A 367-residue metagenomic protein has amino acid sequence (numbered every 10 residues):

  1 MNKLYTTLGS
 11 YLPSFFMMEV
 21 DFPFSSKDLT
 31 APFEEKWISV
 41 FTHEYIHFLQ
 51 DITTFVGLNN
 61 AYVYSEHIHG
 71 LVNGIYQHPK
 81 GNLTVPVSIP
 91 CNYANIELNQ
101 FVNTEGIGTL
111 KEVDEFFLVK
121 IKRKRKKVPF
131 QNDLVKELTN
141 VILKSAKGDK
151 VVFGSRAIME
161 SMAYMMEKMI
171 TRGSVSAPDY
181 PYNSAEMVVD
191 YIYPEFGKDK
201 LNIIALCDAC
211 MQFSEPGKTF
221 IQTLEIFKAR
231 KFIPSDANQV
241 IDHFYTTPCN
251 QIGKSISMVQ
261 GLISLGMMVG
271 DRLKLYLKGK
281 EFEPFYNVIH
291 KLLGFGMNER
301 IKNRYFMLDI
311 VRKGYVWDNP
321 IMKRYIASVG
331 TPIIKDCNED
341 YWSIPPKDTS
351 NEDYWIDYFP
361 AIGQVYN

Functional and structural regions predicted by a protein language model:
M1-A61, S65-E66, S176-N367: Non-catalytic terminal regions of proteins
A31-E35, D51-Y93, V141-S145: Post-HEXXH active-site segment of zinc metalloproteases
V72-F130: Low-complexity, serine/threonine/proline-enriched polar segments
I121, R125-P129, V151, S155 (+1 more regions): Active-site cradle of extracellular carbohydrate-active enzymes
P129-L143: Active-site-adjacent bridging/hinge elements
K147, V152-I158, S176-P178: Sequence-structural signature of the catalytic-core scaffold of metal-dependent phosphohydrolases that act on
V152, E160, G197-D199: Core nucleotidyl-transferase/polymerase catalytic module
A157-T171: An active-site-proximal "capping" alpha-helix that borders the catalytic cofactor pocket
